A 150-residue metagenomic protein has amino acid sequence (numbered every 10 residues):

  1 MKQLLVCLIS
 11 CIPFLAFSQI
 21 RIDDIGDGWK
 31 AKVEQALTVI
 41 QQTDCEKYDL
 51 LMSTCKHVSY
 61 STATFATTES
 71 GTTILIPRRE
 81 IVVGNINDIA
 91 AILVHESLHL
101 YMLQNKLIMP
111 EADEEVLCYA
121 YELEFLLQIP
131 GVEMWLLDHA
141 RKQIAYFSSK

Functional and structural regions predicted by a protein language model:
M1-L4: Positively charged n-region of N-terminal signal peptides that target proteins for export
C11-F17: N-terminal signal peptide c-region/cleavage motif recognized by signal peptidases
Q19-T73, I81-V82: Auxiliary, metal-adjacent structural segments of Zn-dependent hydrolase domains
K32-Q35, D88, I92, D113 (+1 more regions): Extracytoplasmic/secreted proteins, especially bacterial periplasmic and envelope-associated proteins
I76-L93: Short pre-active-site segment immediately N-terminal to the catalytic Zn-binding motif
A91-Q104: Active-site recognition of the HExxH zinc-binding catalytic motif
L107-I108: Short glycine-enriched, charge-decorated loop/helix-capping segments at active-site entrances that position
E111-F147: Post-HExxH zinc-binding segment in Zn-dependent metallohydrolases
